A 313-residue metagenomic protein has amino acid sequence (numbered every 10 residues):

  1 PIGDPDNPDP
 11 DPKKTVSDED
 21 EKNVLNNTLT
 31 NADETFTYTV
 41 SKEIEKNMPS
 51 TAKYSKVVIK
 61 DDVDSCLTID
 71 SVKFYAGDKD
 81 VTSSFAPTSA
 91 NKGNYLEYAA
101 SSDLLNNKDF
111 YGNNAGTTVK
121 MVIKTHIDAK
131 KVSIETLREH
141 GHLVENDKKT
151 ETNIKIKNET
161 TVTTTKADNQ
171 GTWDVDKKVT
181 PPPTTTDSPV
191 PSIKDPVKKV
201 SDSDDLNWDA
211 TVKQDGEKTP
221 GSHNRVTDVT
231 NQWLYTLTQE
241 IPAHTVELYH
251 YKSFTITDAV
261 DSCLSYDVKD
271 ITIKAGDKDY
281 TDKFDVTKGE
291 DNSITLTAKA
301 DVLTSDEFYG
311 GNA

Functional and structural regions predicted by a protein language model:
P1, V40, A52-S55, D109-V179 (+4 more regions): Serine/threonine-enriched low-complexity regions used as flexible
P1-K22, L143-E217: Extracellular/luminal low-complexity Ser/Thr/Pro-rich, glycosylation-prone repeat/linker regions
P12, K42, T160-V162, Q239 (+1 more regions): One face of beta-strands
N23, T88-A90, N106-N113, K177-K178 (+3 more regions): Surface-exposed intrinsically disordered loops and tails
N31-D33, N91, N114-G116, E151 (+3 more regions): Surface-exposed coil/turn segments at beta-strand junctions on protein surfaces, enriched
N31-V57, T219-F254: Short beta-strand elements of extracellular/lumenal beta-sandwich folds
M48, L67-I69, V132, T245 (+1 more regions): Short loop/beta submotifs within extracellular cysteine-rich repeat domains
Y54-L105, H250-D301: A surface/secretory-pathway sequence property marking extracellular, secreted, or lumenal proteins enriched
